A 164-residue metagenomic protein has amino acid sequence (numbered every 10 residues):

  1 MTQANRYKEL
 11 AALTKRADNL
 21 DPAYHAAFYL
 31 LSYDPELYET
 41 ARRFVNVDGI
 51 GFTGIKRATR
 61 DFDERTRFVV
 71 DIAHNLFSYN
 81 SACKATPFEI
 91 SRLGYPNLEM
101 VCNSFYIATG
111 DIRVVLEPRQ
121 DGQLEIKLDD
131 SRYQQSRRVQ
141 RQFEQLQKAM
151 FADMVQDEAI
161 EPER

Functional and structural regions predicted by a protein language model:
M1-R67, D71-H74, S78-E163: Extended, charge-biased low-complexity segments that typically form long amphipathic alpha-helices/coiled-coils
